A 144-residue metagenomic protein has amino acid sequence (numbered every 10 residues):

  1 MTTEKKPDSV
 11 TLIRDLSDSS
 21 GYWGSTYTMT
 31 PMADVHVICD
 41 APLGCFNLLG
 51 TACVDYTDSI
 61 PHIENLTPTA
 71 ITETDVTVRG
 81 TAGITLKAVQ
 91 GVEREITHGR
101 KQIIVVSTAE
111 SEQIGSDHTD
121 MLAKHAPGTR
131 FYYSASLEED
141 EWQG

Functional and structural regions predicted by a protein language model:
M1-G144: An N-terminal assembly and electron-transfer interface module characteristic of large anaerobic redox and radical
